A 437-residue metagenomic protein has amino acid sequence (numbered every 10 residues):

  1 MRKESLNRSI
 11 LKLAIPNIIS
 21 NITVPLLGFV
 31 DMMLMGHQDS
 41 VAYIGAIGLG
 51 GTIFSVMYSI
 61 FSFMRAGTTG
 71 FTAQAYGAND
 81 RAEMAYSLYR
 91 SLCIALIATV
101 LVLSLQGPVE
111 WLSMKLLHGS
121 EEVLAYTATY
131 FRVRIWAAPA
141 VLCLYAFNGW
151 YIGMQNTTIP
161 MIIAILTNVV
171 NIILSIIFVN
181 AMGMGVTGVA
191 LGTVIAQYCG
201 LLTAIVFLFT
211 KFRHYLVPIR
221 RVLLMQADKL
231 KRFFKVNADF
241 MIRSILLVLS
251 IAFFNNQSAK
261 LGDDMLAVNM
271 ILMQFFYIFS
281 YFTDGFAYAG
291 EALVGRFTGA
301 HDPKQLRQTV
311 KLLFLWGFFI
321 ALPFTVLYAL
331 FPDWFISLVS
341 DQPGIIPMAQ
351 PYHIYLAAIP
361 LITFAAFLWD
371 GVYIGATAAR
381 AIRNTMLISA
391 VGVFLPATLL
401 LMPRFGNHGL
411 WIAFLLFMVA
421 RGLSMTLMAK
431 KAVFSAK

Functional and structural regions predicted by a protein language model:
M1-A14, T72-P139, A181-M241, V294-I359 (+1 more regions): Short alpha-helical transmembrane segments in multi-pass integral membrane proteins
K12-D31, V133, L144, T167 (+5 more regions): Transmembrane helical elements of multi-pass membrane transporters/channels
N17, N21, M33, G70 (+14 more regions): Transmembrane alpha-helix boundary and packing residues in multipass membrane permease domains and related
L26-G45, M114-E121, I177-M184, I245-I278 (+2 more regions): Helix-terminus/linker motif at the lipid-water interface of multi-pass membrane proteins
I44-S104, V141-P160, V268-L330, F364-T377 (+1 more regions): Small-residue-rich hydrophobic transmembrane alpha-helices
S62-R65, V133-I152, P160-N171, V189-A204 (+4 more regions): Short runs within selected transmembrane alpha-helices of multi-pass transporters and secretion channels
F147-Q155, S175-T187: Membrane-water interface regions at transmembrane-helix termini and the short interhelical loops of multi-pass membrane
